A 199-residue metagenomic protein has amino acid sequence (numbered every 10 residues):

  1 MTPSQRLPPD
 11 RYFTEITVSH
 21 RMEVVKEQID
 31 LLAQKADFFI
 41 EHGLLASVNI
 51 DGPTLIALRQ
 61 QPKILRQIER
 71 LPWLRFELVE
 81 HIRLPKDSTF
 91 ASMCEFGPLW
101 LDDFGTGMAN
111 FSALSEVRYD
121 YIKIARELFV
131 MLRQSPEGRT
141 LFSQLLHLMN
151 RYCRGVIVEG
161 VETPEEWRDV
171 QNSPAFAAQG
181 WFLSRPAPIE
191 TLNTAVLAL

Functional and structural regions predicted by a protein language model:
M1-I16: A short, well-structured catalytic beta-strand-centered motif of the EAL phosphodiesterase domain for c-di-GMP
M1-Q5, D37, W73, E77-L84 (+3 more regions): EAL-family c-di-GMP phosphodiesterase catalytic domain
T17, R21-V25, Q134, G138: Residue-level preference for long, well-ordered alpha-helices that form the structural scaffold of enzyme catalytic
S19, H42, R70-L71, E95-F96 (+2 more regions): Structured helix-beta-strand junction loops
M22-T89, G160: Catalytic core of bacterial c-di-GMP phosphodiesterases, primarily the EAL and HD-GYP domains, capturing alpha-helical
S92: A conserved, positively charged/aromatic
E95, L101-D102: Surface segments flanking catalytic/ligand-binding clefts of nucleic-acid enzymes
